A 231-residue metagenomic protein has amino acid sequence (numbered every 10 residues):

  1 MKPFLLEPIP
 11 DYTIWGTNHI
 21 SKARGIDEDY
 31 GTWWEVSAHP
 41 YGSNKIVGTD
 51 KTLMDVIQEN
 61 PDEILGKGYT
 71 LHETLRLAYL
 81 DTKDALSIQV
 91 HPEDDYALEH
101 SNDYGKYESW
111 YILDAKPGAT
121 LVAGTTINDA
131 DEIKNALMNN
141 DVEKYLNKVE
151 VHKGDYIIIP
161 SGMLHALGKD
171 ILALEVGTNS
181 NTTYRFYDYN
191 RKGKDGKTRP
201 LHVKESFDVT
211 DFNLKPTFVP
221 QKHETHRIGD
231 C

Functional and structural regions predicted by a protein language model:
M1-N128, D188-C231: Transition-metal
L71-T74, K106, E143, V151 (+1 more regions): Residues that act as N-cap/strand-start positions at coil-to-secondary-structure junctions
I88-H91, E150-K169, V176-T178: Conserved metal-binding segment of the jelly-roll/cupin
Y96-A97, G118-A123, N128-I133, I159 (+2 more regions): Short, well-ordered, mixed-charge alpha-helical segments that flank or form enzyme active sites
E108-W110, A166-N190: A short hydrophobic beta-strand segment most commonly corresponding to one strand of the jelly-roll/cupin
A130-I158: Active-site glycine-rich loop that binds ribose-phosphate moieties when present
L137, D141, L146, S161 (+2 more regions): Short, well-ordered alpha-helical segments in soluble proteins
L146, G162, K222-H226: Generic recognition of flexible, low-complexity loop/linker segments
